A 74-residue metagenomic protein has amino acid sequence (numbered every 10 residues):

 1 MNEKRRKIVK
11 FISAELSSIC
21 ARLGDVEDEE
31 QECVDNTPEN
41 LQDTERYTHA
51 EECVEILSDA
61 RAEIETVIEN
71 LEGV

Functional and structural regions predicted by a protein language model:
M1-V74: Long, low-complexity or tandemly repetitive, helically biased scaffold regions used for multimeric assembly/adhesion
